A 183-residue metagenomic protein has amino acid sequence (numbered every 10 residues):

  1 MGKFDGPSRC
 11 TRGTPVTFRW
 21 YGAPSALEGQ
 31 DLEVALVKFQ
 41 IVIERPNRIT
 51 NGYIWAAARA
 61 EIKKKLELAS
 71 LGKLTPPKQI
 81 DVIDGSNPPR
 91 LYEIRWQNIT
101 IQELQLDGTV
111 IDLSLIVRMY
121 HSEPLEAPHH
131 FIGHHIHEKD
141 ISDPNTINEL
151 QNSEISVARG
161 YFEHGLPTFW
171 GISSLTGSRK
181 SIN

Functional and structural regions predicted by a protein language model:
M1-L115, A127, D140-N183: Basic, Lys/Arg-enriched alpha-helical interface segments
Y21, Y120-H121: Aromatic side chains
W96, G133-I136: Residue-level recognition of conserved beta-strand positions in structured domain cores
V117, P124-H134: Active-site beta-strand-loop-beta-strand hairpin of nuclease catalytic cores that positions key catalytic residues
S122, H135, K139-P144: Extended hydrophobic/aromatic segments used for targeting, binding, or gating
